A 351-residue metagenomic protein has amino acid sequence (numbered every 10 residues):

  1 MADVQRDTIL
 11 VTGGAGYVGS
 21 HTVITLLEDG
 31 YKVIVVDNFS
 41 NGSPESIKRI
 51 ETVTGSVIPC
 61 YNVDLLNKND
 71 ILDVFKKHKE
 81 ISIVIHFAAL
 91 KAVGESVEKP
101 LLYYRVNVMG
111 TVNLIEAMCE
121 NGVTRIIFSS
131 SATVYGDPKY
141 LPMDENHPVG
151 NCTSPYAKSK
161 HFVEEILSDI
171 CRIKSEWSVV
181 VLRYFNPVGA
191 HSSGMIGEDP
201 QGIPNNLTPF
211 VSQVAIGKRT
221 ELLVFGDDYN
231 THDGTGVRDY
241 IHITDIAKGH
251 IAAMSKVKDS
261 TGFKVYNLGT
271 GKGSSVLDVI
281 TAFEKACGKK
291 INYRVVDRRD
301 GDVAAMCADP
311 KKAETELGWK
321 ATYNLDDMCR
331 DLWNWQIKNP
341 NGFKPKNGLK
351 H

Functional and structural regions predicted by a protein language model:
M1-A190, N339: N-terminal Rossmann-like NAD(P)+-binding domain of SDR-like oxidoreductases, especially those catalyzing
G13, Y61, H86, V93 (+8 more regions): Short, flexible active-site loop motifs that bind/organize anionic cofactors or intermediates
S46, V93, D137-K139, M143-E145 (+7 more regions): Glycine-rich, flexible loop/turn motifs
E98, K139-Y140, N146-P148, H161 (+5 more regions): Short capping/connector residues at structural and topological boundaries
Y104, T153-H161, G197, Q201-N205 (+2 more regions): Short-chain dehydrogenase/reductase
C119, E198-I203, G301, K320: A general boundary/transition motif marking the beginning of the first structured unit of a protein
H191-P204, V211-V214, T220: Hydrophobic, Gly/Ser/Ala-rich alpha-helical and linker tracts in large acyl-processing enzymes of secondary/lipid
L207-H351: C-terminal substrate-binding subdomain of Rossmann-fold SDR/epimerase-dehydratase oxidoreductases
